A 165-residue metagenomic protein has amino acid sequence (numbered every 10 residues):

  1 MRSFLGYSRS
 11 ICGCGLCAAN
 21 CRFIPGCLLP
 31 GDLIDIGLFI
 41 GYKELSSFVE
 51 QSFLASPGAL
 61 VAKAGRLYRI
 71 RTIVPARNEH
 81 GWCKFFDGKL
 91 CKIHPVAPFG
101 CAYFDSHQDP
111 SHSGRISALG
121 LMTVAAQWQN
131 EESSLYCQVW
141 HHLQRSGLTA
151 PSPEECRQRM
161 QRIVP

Functional and structural regions predicted by a protein language model:
M1-P165: Short loop/turn segments that flank or connect secondary-structure elements
